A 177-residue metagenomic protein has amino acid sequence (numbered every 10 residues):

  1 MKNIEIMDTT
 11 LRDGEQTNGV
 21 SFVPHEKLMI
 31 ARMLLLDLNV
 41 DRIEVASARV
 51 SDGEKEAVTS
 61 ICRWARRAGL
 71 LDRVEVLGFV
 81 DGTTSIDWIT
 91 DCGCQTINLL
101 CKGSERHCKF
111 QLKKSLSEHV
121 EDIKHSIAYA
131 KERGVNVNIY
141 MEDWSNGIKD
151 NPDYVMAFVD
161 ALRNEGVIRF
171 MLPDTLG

Functional and structural regions predicted by a protein language model:
M1: Conserved oxyanion/phosphate-binding beta-strand-loop segments in alpha/beta enzyme cores
I4-I6, R12-R42, S60-G69, G82-G177: Alpha/beta enzyme core
M7, E75: Residues in well-ordered beta-strands of folded domains
I43-S47: A glycine-/small-polar-enriched, mobile loop at the entrance of the PLP active site in fold-type I
R49-E54, D150: Conserved glycine-rich "GG(E/T)P / GGGxP" loop and the immediately following alpha-helix in the radical SAM core
A57: Short, Lys/Arg-enriched alpha-helical microdomains
V76-D81: Glycine-rich beta-to-alpha transition loops that act as phosphate-gripper elements at the mouths of alpha/beta enzyme
